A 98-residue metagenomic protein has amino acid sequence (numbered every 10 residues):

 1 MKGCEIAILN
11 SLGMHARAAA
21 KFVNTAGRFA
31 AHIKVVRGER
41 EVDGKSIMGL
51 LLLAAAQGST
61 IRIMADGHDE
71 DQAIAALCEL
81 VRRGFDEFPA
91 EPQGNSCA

Functional and structural regions predicted by a protein language model:
M1-E5, T60: Intrinsic-disorder/low-complexity, polar/charged segments enriched in Ser/Thr/Lys/Arg/Asp/Glu/Gln
K2, N24, A31, E87-A90: Intrinsically disordered, low-complexity regions enriched in small/polar residues
A7-Q57, A65: Compact, glycine-rich, soluble single-domain proteins
Q57-C97: C-terminal structural segments of small proteins and small subunits
